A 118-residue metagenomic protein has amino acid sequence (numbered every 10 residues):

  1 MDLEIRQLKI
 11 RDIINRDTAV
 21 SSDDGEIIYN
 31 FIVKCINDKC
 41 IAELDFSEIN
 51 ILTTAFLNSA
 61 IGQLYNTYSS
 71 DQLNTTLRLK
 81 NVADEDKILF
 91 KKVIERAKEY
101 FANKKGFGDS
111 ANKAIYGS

Functional and structural regions predicted by a protein language model:
M1-E43, Q63-S118: STAS-like cytosolic regulatory interaction modules
E48-L57: Acidic, metal-coordinating catalytic cores used for nucleic-acid/nucleotide bond scission and strand-transfer chemistry
S59-I61: Short Gly/Thr/Asp-enriched flexible loops that form oxyanion-binding sites at enzyme active sites
